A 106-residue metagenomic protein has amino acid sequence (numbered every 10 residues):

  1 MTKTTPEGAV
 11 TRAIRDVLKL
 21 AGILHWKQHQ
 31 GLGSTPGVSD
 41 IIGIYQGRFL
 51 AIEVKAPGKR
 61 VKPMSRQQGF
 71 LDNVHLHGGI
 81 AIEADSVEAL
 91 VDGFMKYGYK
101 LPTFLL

Functional and structural regions predicted by a protein language model:
M1-L106: Catalytic phosphate/metal-binding cores of nucleic-acid and nucleotide-processing enzymes, i.e., regions that mediate
